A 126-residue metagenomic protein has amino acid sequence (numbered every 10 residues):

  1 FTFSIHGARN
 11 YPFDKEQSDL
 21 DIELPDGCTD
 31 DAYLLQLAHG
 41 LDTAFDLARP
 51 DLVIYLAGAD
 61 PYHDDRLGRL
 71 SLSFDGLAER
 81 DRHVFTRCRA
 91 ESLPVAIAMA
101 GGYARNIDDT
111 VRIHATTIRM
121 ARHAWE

Functional and structural regions predicted by a protein language model:
F1-E126: A general "terminal functional-core" signal
